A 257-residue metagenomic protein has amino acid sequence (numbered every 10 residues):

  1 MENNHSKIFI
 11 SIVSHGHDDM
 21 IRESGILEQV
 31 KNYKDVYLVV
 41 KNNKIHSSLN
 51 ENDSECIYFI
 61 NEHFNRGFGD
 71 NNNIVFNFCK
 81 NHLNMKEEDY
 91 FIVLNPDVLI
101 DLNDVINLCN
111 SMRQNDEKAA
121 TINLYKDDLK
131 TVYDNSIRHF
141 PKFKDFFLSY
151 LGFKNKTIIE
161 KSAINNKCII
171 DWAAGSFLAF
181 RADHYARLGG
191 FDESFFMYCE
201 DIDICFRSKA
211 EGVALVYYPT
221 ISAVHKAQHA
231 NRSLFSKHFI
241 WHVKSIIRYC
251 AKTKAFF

Functional and structural regions predicted by a protein language model:
I12-K31, I45: Short, well-formed alpha-helical segments that are part of the catalytic scaffolds of diverse glycosyltransferases
K34-I45, I60-E62: Short beta-strand/loop segment that forms part of the nucleotide-sugar
H63-M85: Glycine-rich, basic loop-to-helix element that forms the pyrophosphate-binding segment of sugar-nucleotide handling
M85-L99: Short beta-strand-to-loop acidic/aromatic patch adjacent to the donor-nucleotide binding site
V98-N135: Conserved donor NDP-sugar-binding/catalytic core segment of glycosyltransferases
H139-I170: Short, flexible, basic/aromatic active-site loop/helix in glycosyltransferases
W172-G189, S194-S222: A short, conserved alpha-helix in the catalytic core of glycosyltransferases
F206, A210-F257: Active-site-adjacent helix/loop segment of glycosyltransferases that harbors family-specific signature motifs
